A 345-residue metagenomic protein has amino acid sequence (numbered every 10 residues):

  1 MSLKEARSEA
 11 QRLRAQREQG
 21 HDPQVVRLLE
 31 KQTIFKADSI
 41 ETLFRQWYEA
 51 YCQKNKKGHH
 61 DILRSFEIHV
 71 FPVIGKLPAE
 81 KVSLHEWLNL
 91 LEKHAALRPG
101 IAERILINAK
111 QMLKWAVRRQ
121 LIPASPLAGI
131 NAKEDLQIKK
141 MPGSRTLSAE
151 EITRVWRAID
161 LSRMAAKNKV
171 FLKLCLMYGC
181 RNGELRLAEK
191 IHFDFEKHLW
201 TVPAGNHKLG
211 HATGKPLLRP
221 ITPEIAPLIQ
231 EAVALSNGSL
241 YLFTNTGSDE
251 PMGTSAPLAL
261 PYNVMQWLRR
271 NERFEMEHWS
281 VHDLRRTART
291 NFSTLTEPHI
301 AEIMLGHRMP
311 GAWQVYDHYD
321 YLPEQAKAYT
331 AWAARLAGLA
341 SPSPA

Functional and structural regions predicted by a protein language model:
M1-A79, L322-P323, K327, A337 (+1 more regions): N-terminal DNA-binding module of tyrosine recombinases/phage integrases
Q11-G20, S65, H69, L77-E92 (+2 more regions): N-terminal DNA-binding recognition helix of tyrosine site-specific recombinases/integrases
V26-D38, K76, L88-E92, R118-R157 (+2 more regions): Flexible interdomain linker/hinge and immediately adjacent N-terminus of the catalytic tyrosine-recombinase domain
K54, L97-K110, R118-L187, E196 (+2 more regions): Basic, Lys/Arg- and aromatic-enriched nucleic-acid-binding interface segment
V82, K167-K169, L174, E275-L295: Short basic/aromatic active-site micro-motif
G129-D135, L187-E231: Conserved tyrosine-mediated DNA breakage-rejoining catalytic core shared by Y-recombinases
I138, T146, A204-L209, A226 (+3 more regions): Catalytic-site neighborhood detector that most strongly recognizes the C-terminal catalytic loop/helix of tyrosine
T146-T153, K197, P220-M276, S293-E297: Active-site/catalytic core of tyrosine-dependent DNA strand-transfer enzymes
